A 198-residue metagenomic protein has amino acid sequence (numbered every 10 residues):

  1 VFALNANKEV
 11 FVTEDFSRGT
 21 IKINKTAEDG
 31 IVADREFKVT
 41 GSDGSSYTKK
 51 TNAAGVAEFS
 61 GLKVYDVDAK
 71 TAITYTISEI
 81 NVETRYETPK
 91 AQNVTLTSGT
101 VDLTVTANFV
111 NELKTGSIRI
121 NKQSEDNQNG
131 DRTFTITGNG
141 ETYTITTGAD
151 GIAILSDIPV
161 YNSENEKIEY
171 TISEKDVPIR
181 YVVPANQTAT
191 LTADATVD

Functional and structural regions predicted by a protein language model:
V1-D198: Solvent-exposed loop/turn and edge beta-strand elements of beta-rich ligand-binding domains
